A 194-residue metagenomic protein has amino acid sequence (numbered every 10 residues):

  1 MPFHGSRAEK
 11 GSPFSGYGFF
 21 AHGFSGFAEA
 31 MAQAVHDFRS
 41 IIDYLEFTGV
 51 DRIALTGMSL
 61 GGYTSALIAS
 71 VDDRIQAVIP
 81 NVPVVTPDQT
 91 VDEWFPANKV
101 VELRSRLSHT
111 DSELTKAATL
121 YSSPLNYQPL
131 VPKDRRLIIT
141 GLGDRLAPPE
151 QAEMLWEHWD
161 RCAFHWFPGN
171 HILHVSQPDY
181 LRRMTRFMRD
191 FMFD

Functional and structural regions predicted by a protein language model:
M1-A32: Cap/lid segment of the alpha/beta-hydrolase catalytic domain
A30, S59-G62: Active-site loop->helix "elbow" adjoining a glycine-rich segment at hydrolase catalytic centers
F47-S59: Alpha/beta-hydrolase fold nucleophile elbow
G62, A66-S70, E153: Short, hydrophobic alpha-helix immediately C-terminal to the catalytic nucleophile
L67-D111, W166: Hydrolase active-site cap/lid region
D92-Q151, E157: The feature captures the conserved acid-bearing segment of alpha/beta-hydrolase catalytic domains
G169-L181: Catalytic histidine-centered segment of alpha/beta-hydrolase-like enzymes
R186-D194: Alpha/beta-hydrolase-fold serine-hydrolase catalytic core, especially in secreted/extracellular enzymes
